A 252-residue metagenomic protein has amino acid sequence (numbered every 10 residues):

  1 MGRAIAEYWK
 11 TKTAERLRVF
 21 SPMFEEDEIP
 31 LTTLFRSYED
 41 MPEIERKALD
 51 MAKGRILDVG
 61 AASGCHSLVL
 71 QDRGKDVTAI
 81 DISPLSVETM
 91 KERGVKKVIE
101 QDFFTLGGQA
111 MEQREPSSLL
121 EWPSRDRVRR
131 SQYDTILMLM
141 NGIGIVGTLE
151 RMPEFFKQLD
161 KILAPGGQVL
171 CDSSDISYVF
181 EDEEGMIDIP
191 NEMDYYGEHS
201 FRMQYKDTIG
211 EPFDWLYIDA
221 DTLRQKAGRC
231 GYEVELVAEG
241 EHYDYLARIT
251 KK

Functional and structural regions predicted by a protein language model:
M1-F20: N-terminal auxiliary segments of SAM/dcSAM-dependent transferases
E7, P165-R224, G228: SAM-dependent methyltransferase
S37-R55: Conserved alpha-helix/loop element of class I SAM-dependent methyltransferases that forms part of the SAM/SAH-binding
S63-G74: Conserved SAM-binding loop of SAM-dependent methyltransferases across substrates and taxa, primarily the Class I
S83-P84: Conserved SAM/SAH-binding beta-strand->alpha-helix loop
G94-L106: Conserved SAM-binding strand-loop segment of SAM-dependent methyltransferases
F104, Q132-P153: A short SAM/SAH-binding and catalytic strip from SAM-dependent methyltransferases
P153-P165: A short glycine-rich, Lys/Arg-flanked "PGG" loop and its adjoining helix->strand segment in the class I
